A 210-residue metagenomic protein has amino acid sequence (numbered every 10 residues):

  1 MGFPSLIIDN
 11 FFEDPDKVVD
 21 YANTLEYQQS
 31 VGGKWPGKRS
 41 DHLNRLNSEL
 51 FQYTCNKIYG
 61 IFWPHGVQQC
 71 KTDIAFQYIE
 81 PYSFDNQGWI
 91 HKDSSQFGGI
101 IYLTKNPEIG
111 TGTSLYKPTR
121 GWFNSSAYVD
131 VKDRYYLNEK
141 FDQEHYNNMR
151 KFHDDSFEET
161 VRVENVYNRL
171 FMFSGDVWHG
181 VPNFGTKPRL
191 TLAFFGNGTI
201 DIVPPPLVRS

Functional and structural regions predicted by a protein language model:
M1-M172, D176-S210: Fe(II)/2-oxoglutarate oxygenase catalytic core
